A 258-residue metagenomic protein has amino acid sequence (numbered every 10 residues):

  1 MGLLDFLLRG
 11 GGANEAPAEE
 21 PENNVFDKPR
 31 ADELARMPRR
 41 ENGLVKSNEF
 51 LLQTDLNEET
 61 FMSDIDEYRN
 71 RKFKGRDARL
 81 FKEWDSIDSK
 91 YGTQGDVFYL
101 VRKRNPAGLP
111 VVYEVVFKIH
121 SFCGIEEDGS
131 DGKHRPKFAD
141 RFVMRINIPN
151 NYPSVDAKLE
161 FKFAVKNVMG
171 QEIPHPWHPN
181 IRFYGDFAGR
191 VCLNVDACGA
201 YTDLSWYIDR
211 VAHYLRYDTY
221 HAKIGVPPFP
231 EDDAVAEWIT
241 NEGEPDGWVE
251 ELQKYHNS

Functional and structural regions predicted by a protein language model:
M1-R141, N151-S258: UBC/E2-like fold recognition across ubiquitin and ubiquitin-like conjugation systems, capturing catalytically active
